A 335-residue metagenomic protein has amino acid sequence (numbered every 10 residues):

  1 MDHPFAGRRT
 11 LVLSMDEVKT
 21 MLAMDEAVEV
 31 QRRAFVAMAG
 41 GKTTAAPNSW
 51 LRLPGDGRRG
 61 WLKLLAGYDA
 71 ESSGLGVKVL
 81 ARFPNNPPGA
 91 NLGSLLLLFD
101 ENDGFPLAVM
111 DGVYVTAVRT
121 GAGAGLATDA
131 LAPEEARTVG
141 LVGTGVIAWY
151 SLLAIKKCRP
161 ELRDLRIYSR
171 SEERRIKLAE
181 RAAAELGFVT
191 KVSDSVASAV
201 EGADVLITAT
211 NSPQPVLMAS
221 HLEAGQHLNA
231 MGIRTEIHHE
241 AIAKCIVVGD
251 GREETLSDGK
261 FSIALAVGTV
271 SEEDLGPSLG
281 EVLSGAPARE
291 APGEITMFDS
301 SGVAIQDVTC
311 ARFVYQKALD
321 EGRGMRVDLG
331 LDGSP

Functional and structural regions predicted by a protein language model:
M1-A117, G125, A132-E135, P277 (+3 more regions): N-terminal ligand-binding/catalytic initiation module
F5, M15-K19, A241-P335: Adenosine-phosphate binding glycine-rich loop
L131-T138, E161-L162, E223-A224: Short helix-loop-beta connector
V139-G140, T296: Conserved beta-strand elements of the Class I
T144-G145: Glycine-rich Rossmann-fold phosphate-binding loop(s) that bind the pyrophosphate of adenine dinucleotide cofactors
A148-W149: N-terminal Rossmann-fold NAD(P) dinucleotide-binding loop
C158-E185: NAD(P)-binding Rossmann-fold cofactor-contacting core
F188-T269: Rossmann-like adenosine-cofactor binding region
